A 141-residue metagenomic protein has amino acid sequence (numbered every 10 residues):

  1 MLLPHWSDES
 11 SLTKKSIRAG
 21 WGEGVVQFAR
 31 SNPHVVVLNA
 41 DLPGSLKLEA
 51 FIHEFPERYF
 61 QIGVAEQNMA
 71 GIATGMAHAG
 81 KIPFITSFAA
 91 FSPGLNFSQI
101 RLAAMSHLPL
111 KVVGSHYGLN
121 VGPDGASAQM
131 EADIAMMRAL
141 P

Functional and structural regions predicted by a protein language model:
M1-P141: Thiamine diphosphate
